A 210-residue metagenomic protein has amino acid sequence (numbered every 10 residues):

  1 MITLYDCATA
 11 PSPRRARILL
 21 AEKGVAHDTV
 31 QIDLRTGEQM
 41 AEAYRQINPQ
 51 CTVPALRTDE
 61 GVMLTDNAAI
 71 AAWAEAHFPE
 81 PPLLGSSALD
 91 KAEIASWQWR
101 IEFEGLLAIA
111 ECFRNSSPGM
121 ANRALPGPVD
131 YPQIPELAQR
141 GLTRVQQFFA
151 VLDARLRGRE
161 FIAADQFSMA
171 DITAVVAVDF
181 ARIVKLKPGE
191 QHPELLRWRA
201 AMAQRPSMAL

Functional and structural regions predicted by a protein language model:
M1-P132: GST-like domain detector, emphasizing the conserved glutathione-binding G-site in the N-terminal thioredoxin-like
F103-A201: GST-like fold's C-terminal all-alpha helical module
